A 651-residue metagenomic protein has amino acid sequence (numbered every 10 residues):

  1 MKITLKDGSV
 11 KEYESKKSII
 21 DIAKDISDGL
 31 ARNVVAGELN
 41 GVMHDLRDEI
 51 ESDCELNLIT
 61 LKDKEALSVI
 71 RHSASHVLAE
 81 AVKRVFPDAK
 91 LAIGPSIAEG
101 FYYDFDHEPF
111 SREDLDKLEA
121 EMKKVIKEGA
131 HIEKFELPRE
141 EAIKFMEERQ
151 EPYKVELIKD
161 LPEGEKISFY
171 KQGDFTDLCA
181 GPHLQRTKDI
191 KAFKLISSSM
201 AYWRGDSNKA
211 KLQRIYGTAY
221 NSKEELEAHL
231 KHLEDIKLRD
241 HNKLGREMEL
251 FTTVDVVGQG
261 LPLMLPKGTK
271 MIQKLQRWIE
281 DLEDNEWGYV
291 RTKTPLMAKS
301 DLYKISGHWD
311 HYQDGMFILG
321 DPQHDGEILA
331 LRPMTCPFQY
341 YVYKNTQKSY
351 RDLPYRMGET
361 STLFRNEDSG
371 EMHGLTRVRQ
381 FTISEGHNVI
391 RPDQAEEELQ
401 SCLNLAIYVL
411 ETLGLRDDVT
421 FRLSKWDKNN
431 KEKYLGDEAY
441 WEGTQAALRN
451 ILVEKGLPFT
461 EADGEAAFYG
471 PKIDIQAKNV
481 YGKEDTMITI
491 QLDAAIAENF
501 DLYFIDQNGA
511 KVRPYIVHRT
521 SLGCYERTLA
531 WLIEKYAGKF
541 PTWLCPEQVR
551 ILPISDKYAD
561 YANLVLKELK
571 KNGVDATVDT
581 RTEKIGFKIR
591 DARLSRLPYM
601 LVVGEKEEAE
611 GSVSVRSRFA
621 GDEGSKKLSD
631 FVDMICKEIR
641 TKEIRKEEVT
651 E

Functional and structural regions predicted by a protein language model:
M1-K90, I97-E651: NTP/phosphate- and nucleic-acid-binding module
